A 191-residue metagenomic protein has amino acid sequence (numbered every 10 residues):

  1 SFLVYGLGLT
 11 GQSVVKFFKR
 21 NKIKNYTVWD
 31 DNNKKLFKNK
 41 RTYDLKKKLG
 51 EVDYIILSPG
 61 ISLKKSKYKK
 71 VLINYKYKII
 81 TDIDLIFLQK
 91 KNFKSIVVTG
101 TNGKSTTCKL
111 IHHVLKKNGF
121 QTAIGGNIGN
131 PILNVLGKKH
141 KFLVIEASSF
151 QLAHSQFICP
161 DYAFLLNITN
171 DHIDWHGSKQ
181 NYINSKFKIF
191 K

Functional and structural regions predicted by a protein language model:
S1-T81, L85: N-terminal leader/targeting and accessory segments in enzymes
G50-V52, P59, L63-K191: Phosphate-binding loop of NTP-binding sites
